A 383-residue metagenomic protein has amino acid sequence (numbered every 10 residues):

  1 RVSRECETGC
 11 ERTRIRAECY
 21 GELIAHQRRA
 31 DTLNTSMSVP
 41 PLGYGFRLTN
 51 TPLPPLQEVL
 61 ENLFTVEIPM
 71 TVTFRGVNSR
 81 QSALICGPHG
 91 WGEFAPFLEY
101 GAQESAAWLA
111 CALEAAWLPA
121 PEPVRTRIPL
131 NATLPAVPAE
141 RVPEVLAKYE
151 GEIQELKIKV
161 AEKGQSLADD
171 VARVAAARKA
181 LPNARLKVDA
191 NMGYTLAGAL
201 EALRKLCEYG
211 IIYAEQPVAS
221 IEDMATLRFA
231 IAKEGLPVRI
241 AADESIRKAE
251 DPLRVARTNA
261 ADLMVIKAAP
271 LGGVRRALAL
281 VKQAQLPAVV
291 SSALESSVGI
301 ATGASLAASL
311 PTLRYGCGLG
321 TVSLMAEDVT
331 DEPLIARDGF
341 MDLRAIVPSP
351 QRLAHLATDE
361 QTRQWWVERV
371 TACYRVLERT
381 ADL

Functional and structural regions predicted by a protein language model:
S3, S36-S38: Serine residues within intrinsically disordered or low-complexity segments
R12-R14, L23: Generic short N-terminal amphipathic or hydrophobic helices
Y20, H26-Q27, Y44: Low-complexity, intrinsically disordered or signal/transmembrane-proximal segments
H26, D31-N34: Intrinsic-disorder-associated, low-complexity terminal segments enriched in Asp/Asn/His/Tyr and depleted of Lys/Arg
S38-Y209, T330-L383: N-terminal capping/lid subdomain adjacent to the active-site entrance of alpha/beta enzymes
K163-A307, E327-V329, L334: Catalytic core of soluble alpha/beta enzymes
T312-T321: Short helix/strand-capping turn motifs
